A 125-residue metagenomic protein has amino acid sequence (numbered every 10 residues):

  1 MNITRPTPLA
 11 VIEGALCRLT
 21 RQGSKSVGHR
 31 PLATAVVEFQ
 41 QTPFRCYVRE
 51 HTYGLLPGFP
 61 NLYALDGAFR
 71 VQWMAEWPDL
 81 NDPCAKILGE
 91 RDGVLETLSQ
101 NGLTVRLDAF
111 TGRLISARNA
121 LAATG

Functional and structural regions predicted by a protein language model:
M1-A10, E90-G125: Acidic, small-residue rich beta-repeat scaffolds with periodic aromatic anchors
N2-P8, H29-F44, R49, P78-E90 (+1 more regions): Repeated scaffold domains used in trafficking and secretory/extracellular systems, primarily beta-propellers
P8-K25, L62: Short polybasic amphipathic segments
G23-A33, R70-W77, R113-R118: A short beta-strand motif characteristic of beta-propeller blades
Y47, P60-L62, G67: Long, charged/polar, surface-exposed segments that mediate recognition or autoinhibition
E50-H51, Q100: Short loop/turn segments immediately following the C-termini of beta-strands
Y53-Y63, L103-R106: Structural motif
P57, M74, K86-I87: Surface-exposed, interaction-prone regions used to assemble/regulate multi-protein complexes
